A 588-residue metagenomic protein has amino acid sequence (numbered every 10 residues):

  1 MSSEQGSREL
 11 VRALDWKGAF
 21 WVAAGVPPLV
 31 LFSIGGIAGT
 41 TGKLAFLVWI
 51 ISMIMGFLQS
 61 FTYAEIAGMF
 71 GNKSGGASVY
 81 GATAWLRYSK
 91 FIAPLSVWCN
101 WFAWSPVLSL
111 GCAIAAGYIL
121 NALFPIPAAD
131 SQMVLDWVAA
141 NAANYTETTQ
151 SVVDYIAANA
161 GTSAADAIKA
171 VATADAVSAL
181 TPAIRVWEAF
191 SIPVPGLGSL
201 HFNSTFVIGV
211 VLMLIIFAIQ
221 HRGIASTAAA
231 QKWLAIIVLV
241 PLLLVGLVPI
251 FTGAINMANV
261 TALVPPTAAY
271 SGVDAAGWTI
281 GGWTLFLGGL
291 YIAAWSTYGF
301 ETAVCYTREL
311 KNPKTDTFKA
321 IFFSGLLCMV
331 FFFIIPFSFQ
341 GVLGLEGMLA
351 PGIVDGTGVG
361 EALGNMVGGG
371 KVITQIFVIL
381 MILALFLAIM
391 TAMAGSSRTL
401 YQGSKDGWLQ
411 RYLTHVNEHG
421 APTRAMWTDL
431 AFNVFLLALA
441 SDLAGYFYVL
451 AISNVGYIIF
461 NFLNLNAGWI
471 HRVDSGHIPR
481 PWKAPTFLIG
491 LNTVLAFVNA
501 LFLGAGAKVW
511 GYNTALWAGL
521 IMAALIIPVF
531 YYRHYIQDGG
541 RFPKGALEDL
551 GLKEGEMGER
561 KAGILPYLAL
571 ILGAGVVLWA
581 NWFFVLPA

Functional and structural regions predicted by a protein language model:
M1-F46, I50, G56-A64, N72 (+2 more regions): Membrane-interface "cap" regions at the ends of multi-pass membrane proteins
M1-L14, A142, I156, A160-V171 (+2 more regions): Terminal cytosolic tails of multi-pass membrane transporters, especially the segment immediately following the final
L14-F32, V48, S52, S60 (+5 more regions): Hydrophobic, membrane-embedded alpha-helices of multi-pass small-molecule transporters
L31-S131, L135-W137, F190-P193, G198 (+4 more regions): Extracellular loop-to-transmembrane helix junctions
S78-L86, L120-T148, D154-A179, V264-G277 (+2 more regions): TM-loop-TM module centered on a large, flexible mid-protein loop between adjacent transmembrane helices in multi-pass
C99-G117, I292-L310, K371-Q410, L450-N461 (+1 more regions): Membrane-helix boundary/coupling elements in multi-pass transport proteins
G117-F124, I236-S271, F337-L343, N461 (+3 more regions): Hydrophobic alpha-helical segments and their helix-loop junctions in multi-pass secondary transporters
S204-V264, I321-G325, L450-L463, L488-L491 (+1 more regions): Membrane-interface loop-to-helix entry segments
